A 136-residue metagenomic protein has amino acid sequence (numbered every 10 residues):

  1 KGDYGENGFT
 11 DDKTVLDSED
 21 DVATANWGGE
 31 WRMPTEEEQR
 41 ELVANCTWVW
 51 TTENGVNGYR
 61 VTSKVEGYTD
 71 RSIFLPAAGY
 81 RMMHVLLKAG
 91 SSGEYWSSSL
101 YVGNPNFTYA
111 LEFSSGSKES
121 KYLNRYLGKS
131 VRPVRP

Functional and structural regions predicted by a protein language model:
K1-P136: Conserved positions within compact, well-structured domain cores
